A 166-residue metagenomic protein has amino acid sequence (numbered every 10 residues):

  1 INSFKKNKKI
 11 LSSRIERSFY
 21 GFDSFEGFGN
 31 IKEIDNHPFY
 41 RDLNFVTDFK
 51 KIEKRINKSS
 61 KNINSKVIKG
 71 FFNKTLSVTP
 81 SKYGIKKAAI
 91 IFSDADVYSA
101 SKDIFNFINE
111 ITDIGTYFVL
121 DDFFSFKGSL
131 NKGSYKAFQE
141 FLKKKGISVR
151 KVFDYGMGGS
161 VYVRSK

Functional and structural regions predicted by a protein language model:
I1-K166: S-adenosylmethionine/decaboxylated-SAM
